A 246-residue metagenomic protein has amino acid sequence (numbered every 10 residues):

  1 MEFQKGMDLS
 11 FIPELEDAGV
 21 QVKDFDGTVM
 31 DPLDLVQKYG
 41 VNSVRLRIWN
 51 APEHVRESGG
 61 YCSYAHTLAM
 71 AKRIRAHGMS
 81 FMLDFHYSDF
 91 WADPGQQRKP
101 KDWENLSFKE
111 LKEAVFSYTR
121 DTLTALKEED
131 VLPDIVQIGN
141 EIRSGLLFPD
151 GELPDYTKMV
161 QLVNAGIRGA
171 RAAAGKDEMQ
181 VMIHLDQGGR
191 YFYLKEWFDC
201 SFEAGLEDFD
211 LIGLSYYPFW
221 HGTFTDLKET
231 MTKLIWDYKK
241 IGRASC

Functional and structural regions predicted by a protein language model:
M1-A69, R73-R75, A92-A114, G213: N-terminal substrate-binding region of glycoside hydrolase catalytic domains
M1-K5, G40-V44, R75-F81, K127-I135 (+3 more regions): Short, well-ordered coil/turn segments that N-cap beta-strands
L9-I12, W49-A51, H86-F90, I138-R143 (+2 more regions): Active-site beta-loop-alpha junctions enriched in small/polar residues
D17, L211-S215, F224-E229, G242: Active-site capping/gating regions of soluble enzymes
V36, A71-I74, G78, A170 (+2 more regions): A generic structural signal for well-ordered alpha-helical segments
S63-L68, D93-C200, E207, H221-E229 (+1 more regions): Active-site cleft segment of glycoside hydrolase catalytic domains centered on the general acid/base Glu
G205, Y216, W220, L234-Y238 (+1 more regions): Alpha-helix capping/termination and helix-coil
A244-C246: Conserved small/polar residues in nucleotide/adenosyl-binding loops
